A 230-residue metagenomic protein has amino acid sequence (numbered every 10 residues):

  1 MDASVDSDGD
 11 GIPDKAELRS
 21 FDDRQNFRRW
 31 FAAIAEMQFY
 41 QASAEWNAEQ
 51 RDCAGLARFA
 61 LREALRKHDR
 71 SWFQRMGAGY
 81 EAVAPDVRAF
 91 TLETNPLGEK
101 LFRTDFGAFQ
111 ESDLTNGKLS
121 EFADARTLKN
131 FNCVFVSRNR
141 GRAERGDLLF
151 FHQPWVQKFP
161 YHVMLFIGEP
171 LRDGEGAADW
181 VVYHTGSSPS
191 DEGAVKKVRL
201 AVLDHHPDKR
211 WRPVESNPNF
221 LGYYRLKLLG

Functional and structural regions predicted by a protein language model:
D2-L119: N-terminal capping segments
K15, K67, K100, K118 (+5 more regions): Context-gated lysine
N26-E36, V87, G141-E144, P154-V156 (+1 more regions): Aromatic-enriched hydrophobic runs in primary sequence
A82-S190: ...with weaker cross-activation on analogous glycine-rich loops/strands in unrelated enzymes
G176-G230: Low-complexity, Gly/Ser/Thr/Pro-rich intrinsically disordered linker/tail segments
